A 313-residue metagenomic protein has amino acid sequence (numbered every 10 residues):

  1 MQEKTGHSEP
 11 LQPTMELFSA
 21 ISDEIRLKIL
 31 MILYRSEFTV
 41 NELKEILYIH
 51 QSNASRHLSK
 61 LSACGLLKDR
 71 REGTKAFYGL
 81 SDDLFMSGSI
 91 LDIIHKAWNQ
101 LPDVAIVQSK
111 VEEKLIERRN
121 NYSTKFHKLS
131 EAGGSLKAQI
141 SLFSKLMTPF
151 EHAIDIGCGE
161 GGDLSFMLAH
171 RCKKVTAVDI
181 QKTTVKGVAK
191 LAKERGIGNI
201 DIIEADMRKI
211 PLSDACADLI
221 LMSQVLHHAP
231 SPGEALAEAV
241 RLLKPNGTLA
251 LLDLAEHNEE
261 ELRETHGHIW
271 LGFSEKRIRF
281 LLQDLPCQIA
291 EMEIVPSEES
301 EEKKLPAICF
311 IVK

Functional and structural regions predicted by a protein language model:
Q2, G6, M86-S135: Amphipathic alpha-helical dimerization/coiled-coil segments that flank or bridge DNA-binding/regulatory modules
Q12-H50, A76-L80: N-terminal helix-turn-helix DNA-binding core of bacterial DNA-binding proteins
G134-E151: Conserved alpha-helix/loop element of class I SAM-dependent methyltransferases that forms part of the SAM/SAH-binding
I154, E160-F166, H170-K209: Class I SAM-dependent methyltransferase SAM/SAH-binding core
R208-L219: A short acidic, Gly/Pro-enriched loop at the edge of an enzyme's catalytic core that lines a small-molecule cofactor
L219-S231: A short SAM/SAH-binding and catalytic strip from SAM-dependent methyltransferases
G233-T248: A short glycine-rich, Lys/Arg-flanked "PGG" loop and its adjoining helix->strand segment in the class I
A250-K304, F310: C-terminal alpha-helical "lid/dimerization" subdomain adjacent to the S-adenosyl-L-methionine
